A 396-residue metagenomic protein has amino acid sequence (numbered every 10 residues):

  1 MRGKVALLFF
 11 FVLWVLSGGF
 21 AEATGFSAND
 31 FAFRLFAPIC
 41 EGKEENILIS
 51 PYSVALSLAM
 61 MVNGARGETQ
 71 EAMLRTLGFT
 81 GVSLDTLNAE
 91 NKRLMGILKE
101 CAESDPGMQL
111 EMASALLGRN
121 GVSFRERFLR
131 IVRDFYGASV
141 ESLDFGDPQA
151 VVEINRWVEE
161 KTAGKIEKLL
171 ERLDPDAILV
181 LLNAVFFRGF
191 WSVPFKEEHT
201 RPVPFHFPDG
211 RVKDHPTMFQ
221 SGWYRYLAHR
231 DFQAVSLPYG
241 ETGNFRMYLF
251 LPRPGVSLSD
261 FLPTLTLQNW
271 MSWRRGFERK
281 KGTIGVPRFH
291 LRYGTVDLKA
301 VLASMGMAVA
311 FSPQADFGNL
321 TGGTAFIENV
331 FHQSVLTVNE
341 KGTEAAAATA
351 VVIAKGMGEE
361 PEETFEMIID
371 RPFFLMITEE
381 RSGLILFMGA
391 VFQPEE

Functional and structural regions predicted by a protein language model:
R2-F145, E380, V391, E395: Detector for small/aliphatic-rich hydrophobic stretches
V5, P194-E197, F250, D260-L265 (+4 more regions): Composition- and surface-driven signal marking solvent-exposed, interaction-prone regions in large proteins
L13-V15, H199, L265: Prokaryotic Sec-type signal peptides and long signal-anchor helices with extended Leu/Ile/Val-rich h-regions
E41-E45, R230-F232, L267-W270, E359-E360: Short amphipathic beta-strand starts and helix->beta connectors
I49, T324-E328, F365-I369: Short amphipathic alpha-helical interaction segments
I49-R66, I178-R188, L249, L384: Hydrophobic/aromatic-rich, well-ordered segments within soluble, folded domains that form packed cores
S83-G255, D260, R274-E360: Non-catalytic, conformational "gating/processing" segments within enzyme and secreted inhibitor domains
H332-E396: C-terminal soluble interaction/assembly domains
